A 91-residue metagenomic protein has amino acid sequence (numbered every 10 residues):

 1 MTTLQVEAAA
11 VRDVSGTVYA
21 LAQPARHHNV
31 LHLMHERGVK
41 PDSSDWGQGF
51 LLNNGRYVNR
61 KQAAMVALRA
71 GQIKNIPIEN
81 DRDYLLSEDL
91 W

Functional and structural regions predicted by a protein language model:
M1-G47, L52-W91: Linear-motif-rich, low-complexity cytosolic tails and juxtamembrane regions
